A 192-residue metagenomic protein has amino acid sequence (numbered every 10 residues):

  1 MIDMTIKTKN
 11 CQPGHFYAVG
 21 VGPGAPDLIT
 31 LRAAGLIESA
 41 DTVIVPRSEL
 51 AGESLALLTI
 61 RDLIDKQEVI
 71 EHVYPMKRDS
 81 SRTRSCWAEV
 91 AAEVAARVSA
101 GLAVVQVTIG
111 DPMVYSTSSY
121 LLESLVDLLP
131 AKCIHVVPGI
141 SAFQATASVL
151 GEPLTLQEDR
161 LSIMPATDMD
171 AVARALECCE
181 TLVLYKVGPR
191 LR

Functional and structural regions predicted by a protein language model:
I2-P26, L31-A34, E38-C133: Class I S-adenosyl-L-methionine
F16, S99, A175-R192: A contiguous loop/helix-start segment that scaffolds small-molecule binding in enzyme catalytic cores
P23-G24, R47-A51, Y74-P75, I140 (+3 more regions): Short, acidic/turn-prone active-site loops that include or flank metal/cofactor- and phosphate-binding residues
A25, D79, D168-A171, E180: Poly-acidic low-complexity segments
R82-A92, V149-E152, L176-C179: Short, surface-exposed amphipathic charged segments that create phosphate/polyanion-binding patches used for binding
G110-C178: Class I SAM-dependent methyltransferase SAM-binding "motif I" and its flanking Rossmann-like core
